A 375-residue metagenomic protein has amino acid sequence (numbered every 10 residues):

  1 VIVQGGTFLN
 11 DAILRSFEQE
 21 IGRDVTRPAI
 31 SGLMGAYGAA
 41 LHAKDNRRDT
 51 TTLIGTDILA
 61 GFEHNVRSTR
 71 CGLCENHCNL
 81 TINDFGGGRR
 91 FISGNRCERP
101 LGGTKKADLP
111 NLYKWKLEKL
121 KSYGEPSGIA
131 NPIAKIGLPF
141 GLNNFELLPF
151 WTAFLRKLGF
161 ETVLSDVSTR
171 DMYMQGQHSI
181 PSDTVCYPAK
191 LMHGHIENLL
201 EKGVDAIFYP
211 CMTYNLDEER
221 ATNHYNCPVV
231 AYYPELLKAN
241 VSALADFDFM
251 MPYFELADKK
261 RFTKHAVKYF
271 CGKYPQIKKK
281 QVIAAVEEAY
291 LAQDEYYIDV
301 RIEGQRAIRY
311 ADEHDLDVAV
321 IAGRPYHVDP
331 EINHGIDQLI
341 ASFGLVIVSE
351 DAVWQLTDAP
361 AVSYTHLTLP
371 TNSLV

Functional and structural regions predicted by a protein language model:
V1-E20, S31-G32, N143-F145, Y326: Glycine-rich phosphate-binding loops at beta-strand->alpha-helix junctions
V1-G5, G137-P139, F208: Short glycine-rich phosphate-binding loop at a beta-alpha junction
E18-Y37, T162-D171: Conserved phosphate-binding/catalytic loops in two-lobed NTP-binding clefts
A29-L53: Glycine-rich phosphate-binding/hydrolytic loop that grips phosphoryl groups
D45-L109: Acidic, glycine/GT-rich loop-and beta-edge segments that sit at the periphery of enzyme/chaperone cores
L120-G128, E255-L356, P360: A charged, amphipathic alpha-helical module
N143-L148, T152, E161-E197, K202: Metallocofactor- and cofactor-centric catalytic cores in central/energy metabolism, strongly enriched
T365-T371: Conserved small/polar residues in nucleotide/adenosyl-binding loops
